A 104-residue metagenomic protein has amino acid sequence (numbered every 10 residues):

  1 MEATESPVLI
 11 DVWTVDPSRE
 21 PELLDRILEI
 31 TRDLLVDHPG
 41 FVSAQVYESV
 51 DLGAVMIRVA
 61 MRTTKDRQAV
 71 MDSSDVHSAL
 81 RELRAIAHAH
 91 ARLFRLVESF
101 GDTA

Functional and structural regions predicted by a protein language model:
M1-E2, R19-P21, T31-L34, V46-E48: Intrinsically disordered, low-complexity segments enriched in polar/charged residues with Gly/Pro, especially when
M1-P7, T14, Q45-G53, A79-A104: Glycine-rich beta-strand-turn "strand-cap" elements at beta-sheet edges
S6-P7, L23, H38: Short, flexible segments with low predicted structural confidence
S6-T14, S43-S74: Short, well-ordered beta-strand segments in beta-rich or mixed alpha/beta enzyme and ligand-binding folds
T14-I27: Short, surface-exposed ligand-recognition loops at beta-strand->loop->(often short) alpha-helix junctions that present
R19-P21, K65-R67, D102: Residue-level signal for secondary-structure boundary sites
E29-V42, A60-F94: An amphipathic, aromatic/His-enriched active-site/gating alpha helix that lines ligand/cofactor pockets
